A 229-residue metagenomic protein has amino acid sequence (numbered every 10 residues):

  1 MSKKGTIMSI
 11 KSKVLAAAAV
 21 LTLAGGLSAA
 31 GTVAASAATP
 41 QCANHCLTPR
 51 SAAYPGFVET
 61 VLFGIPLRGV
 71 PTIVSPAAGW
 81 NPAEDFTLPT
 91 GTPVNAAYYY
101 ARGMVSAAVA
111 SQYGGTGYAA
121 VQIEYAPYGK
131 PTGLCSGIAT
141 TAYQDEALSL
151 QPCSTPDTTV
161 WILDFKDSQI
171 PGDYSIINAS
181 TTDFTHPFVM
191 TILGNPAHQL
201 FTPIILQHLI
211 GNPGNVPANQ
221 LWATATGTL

Functional and structural regions predicted by a protein language model:
M1-A37: Secretory targeting and sorting signals
A38-L229: Lectin-like carbohydrate-binding module/patch detector with strong preference for beta-trefoil
